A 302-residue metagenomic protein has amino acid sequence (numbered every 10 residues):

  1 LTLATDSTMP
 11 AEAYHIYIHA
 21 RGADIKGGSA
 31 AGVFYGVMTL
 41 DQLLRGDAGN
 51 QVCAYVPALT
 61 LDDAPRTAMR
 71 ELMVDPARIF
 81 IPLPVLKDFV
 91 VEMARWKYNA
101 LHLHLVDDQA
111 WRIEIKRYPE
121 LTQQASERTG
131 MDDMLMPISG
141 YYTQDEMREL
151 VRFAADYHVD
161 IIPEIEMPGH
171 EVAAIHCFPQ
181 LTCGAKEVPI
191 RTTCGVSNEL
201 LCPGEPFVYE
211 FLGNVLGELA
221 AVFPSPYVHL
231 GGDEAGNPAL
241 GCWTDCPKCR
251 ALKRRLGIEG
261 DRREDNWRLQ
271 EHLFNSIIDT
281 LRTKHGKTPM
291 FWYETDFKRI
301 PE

Functional and structural regions predicted by a protein language model:
L1-L3, T288-E294: Short, hydrophobic beta-strand segments that form beta-sheet elements in well-ordered domains
L1-T67: Contiguous, structured surface segment used for ligand recognition
A4-S7, R21, A30-G32, I79 (+4 more regions): Short, glycine-/Ser/Thr-/acidic-enriched flexible segments
I16-H19, E120, Q144, Y293-T295: Intrinsically disordered, low-complexity regions enriched in small/polar residues
I18-H19, I300-E302: Flexible, charged surface loops at secondary-structure boundaries
T39, T60-D62, C246, R262 (+1 more regions): Serine/threonine-rich low-complexity intrinsically disordered regions
R66-M290: Substrate-binding cleft of carbohydrate-active enzyme catalytic domains
V159, S276, T295-P301: N-terminal active-site wall of soluble small-molecule enzyme domains
